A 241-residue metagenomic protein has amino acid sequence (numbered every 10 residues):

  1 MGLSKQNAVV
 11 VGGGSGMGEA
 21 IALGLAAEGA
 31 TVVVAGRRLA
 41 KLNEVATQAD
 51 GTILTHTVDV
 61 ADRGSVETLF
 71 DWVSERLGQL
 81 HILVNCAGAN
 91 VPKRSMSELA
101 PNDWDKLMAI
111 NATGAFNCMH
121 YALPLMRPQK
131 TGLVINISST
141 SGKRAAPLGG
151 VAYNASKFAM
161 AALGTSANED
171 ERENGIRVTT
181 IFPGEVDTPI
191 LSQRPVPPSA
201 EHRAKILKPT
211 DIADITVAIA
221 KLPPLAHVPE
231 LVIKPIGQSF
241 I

Functional and structural regions predicted by a protein language model:
G14-G16: Conserved glycine-rich cofactor-binding loop
L39, T57-L69, P101: The beta1-alpha1 cofactor-binding region of Rossmann-like NAD(H)/NADP(H)-dependent oxidoreductases
R94-M96, D103-K106: Substrate-binding pocket helix/loop in short-chain dehydrogenase/reductase
M119, S156: Active-site helix of classical SDR
S139: Residue(s) in the substrate-gating loop at a strand-loop-helix junction that position the organic substrate next
R144-A145, S166-I176: Active-site-adjacent segment of SDR/Rossmann-fold oxidoreductases
E173-I176, T180, A200-I241: C-terminal helical subdomain
